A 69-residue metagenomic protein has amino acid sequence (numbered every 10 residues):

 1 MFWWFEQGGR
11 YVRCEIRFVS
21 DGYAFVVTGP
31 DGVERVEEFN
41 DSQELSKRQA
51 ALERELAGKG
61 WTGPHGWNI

Functional and structural regions predicted by a protein language model:
M1, F5-G8, G58-I69: Short, charged, intrinsically disordered terminal tails
M1-Y23: Short N-terminal "domain-start" leader segments that mark the transition from disordered tails or signal peptides into
W3-W4, E34, E53: Contiguous segments within soluble domain cores/interaction surfaces
I16-Y23, E55-G63: Short, charge- and proline-biased low-complexity linear segments that act as flexible interaction/docking motifs
Y23-A24, L45: Hydrophobic residues embedded in beta-strands of well-ordered beta-sheets
V26-T28: Beta-strand residues in well-ordered beta-sheet regions across diverse protein folds
P30-E44: A short, exposed loop/beta-hairpin motif centered on an aromatic-Gly-Thr core
N40-G58: A short, charged, amphipathic alpha-helix used as a generic interaction element across diverse proteins
